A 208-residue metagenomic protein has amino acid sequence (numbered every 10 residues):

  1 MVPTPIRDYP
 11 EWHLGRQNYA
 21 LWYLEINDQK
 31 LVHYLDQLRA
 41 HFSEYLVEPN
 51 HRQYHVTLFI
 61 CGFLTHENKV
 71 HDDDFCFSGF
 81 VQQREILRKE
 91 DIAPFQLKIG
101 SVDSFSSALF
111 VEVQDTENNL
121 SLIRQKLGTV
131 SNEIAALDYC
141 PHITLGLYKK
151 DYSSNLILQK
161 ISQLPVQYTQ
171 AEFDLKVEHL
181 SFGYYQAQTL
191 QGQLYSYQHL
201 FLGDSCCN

Functional and structural regions predicted by a protein language model:
M1-N208: Histidine-dependent nucleotide/RNA phosphoesterase domain, centered on the 2H-phosphoesterase fold with its duplicated
